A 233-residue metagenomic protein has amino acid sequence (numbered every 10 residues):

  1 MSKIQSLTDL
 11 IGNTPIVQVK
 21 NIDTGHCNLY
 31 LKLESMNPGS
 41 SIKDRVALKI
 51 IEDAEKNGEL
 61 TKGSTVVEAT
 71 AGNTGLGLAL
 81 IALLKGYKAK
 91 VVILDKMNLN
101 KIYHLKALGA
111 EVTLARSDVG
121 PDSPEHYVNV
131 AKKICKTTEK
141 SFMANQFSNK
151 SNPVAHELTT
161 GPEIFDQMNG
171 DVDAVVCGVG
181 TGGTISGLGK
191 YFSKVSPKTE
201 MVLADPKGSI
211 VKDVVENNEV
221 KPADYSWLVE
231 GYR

Functional and structural regions predicted by a protein language model:
M1-R233: PLP-dependent amino-acid enzyme catalytic core
